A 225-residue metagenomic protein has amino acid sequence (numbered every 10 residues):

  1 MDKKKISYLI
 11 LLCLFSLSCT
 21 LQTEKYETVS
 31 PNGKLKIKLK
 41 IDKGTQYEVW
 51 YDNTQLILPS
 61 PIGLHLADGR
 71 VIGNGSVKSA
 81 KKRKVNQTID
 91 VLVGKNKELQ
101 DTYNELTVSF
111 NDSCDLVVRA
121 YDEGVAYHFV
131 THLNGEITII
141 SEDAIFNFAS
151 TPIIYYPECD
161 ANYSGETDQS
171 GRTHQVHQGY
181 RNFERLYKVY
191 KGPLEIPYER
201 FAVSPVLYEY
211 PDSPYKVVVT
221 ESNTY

Functional and structural regions predicted by a protein language model:
M1-K3: N-terminal secretory signal peptides that target proteins for export/translocation
I6-F15: Sec-dependent N-terminal signal peptides
L17-K25: Bacterial Sec-dependent signal peptides at the C-terminal "C-region" and cleavage site
K25-Y225: N-terminal accessory beta-strand-rich subdomains and adjacent acidic, glycine-rich linkers that precede catalytic cores
